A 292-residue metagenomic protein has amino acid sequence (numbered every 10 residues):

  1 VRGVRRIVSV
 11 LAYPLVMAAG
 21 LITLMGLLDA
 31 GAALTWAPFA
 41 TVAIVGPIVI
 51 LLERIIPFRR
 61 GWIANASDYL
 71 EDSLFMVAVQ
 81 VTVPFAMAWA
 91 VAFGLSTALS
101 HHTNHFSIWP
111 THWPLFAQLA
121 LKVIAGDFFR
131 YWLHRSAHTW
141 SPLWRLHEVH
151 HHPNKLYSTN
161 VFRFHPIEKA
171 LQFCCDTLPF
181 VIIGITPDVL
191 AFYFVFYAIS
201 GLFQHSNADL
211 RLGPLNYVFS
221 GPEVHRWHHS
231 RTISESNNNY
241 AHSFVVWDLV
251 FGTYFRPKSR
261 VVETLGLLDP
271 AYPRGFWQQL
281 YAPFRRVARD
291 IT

Functional and structural regions predicted by a protein language model:
V1-L15: N-terminal membrane topogenic signal
V10-P14, L51, P166-C174: Hydrophobic alpha-helical transmembrane bundles that constitute the permease/transmembrane domains of multi-pass
I22-W36: Short, hydrophobic transmembrane alpha-helix segments
A32-G46, S67-D72: Loop-to-helix transition at the N-terminal end of transmembrane alpha-helices
P47-F58, W132-P142: Membrane-water interface of transmembrane alpha-helices
L51-D72: Transmembrane alpha-helical segments that serve as helix-helix packing and pore/cofactor-lining elements in multipass
E71-T264, L268: Membrane-embedded catalytic scaffold of the fatty acid hydroxylase/desaturase
V262-T292: A membrane-cytosol interface segment of integral membrane proteins
